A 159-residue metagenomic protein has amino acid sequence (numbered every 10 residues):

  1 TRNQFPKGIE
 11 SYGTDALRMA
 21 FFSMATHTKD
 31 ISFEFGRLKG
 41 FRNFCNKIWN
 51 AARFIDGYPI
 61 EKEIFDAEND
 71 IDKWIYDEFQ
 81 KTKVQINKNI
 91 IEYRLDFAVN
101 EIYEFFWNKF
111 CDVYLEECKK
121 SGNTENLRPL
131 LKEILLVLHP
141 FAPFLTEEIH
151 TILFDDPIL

Functional and structural regions predicted by a protein language model:
T1-K7: Charged (Asp/Glu and Lys/Arg) segments that form or flank catalytic channels of large polymer- and nucleotide-handling
G8-L159: Helix-rich, typically C-terminal accessory recognition domains appended to large enzymatic cores
